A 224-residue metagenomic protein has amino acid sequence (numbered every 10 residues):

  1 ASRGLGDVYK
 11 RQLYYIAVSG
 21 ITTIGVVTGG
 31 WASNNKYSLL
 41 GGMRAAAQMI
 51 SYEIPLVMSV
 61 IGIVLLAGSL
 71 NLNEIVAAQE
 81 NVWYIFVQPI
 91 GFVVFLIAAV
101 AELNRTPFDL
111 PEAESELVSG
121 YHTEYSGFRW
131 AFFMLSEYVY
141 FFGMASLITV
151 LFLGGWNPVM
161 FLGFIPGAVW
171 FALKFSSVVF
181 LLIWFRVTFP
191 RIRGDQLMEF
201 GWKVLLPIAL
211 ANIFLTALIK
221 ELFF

Functional and structural regions predicted by a protein language model:
A1-Y9: Single conserved hydrophobic/aromatic residue that forms the stacking wall/gate of nucleotide- or nucleobase-binding
K10-V27, A32: Internal transmembrane alpha-helices of multipass membrane proteins
T28, A32-K36, L40, R44-I219 (+1 more regions): Hydrophobic alpha-helical transmembrane segments and adjacent short intramembrane/lumenal linkers of inner/organellar
